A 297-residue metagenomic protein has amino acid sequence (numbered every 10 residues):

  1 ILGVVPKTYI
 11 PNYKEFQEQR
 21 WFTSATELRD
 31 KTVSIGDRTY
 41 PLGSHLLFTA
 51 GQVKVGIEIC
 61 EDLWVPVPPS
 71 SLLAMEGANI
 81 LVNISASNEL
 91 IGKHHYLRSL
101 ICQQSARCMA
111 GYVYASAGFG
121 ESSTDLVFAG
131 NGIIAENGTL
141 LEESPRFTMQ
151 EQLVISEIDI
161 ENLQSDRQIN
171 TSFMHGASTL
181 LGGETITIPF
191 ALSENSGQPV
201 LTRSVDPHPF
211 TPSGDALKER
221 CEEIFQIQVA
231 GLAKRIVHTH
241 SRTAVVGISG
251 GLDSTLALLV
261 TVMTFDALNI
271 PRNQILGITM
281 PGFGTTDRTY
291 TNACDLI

Functional and structural regions predicted by a protein language model:
I1-G247, L258-L259, M263-Q274: Enzyme catalytic cores with a strong preference for nitrogen-chemistry domains
F48, A233, P271-N273, F283-L296: Core alpha/beta nucleotide-donor-binding catalytic domains of modification enzymes
W64-V65, E89, D253, G282-T285: Glycine-/small-residue-rich active-site loops that bind phosphorylated ligands and cofactors
G111, M280-P281: Short, proline-centered helix/strand-breaking motifs
Q228, G251, P281: Conserved hydrophobic/aromatic pocket- or pore-lining residues that grip, position, or stack substrates in active sites
I248-V262, D287-T291: Short glycine/threonine-rich loop-to-helix capping motif typified by GTGT followed within a few residues by an Asp-Pro
